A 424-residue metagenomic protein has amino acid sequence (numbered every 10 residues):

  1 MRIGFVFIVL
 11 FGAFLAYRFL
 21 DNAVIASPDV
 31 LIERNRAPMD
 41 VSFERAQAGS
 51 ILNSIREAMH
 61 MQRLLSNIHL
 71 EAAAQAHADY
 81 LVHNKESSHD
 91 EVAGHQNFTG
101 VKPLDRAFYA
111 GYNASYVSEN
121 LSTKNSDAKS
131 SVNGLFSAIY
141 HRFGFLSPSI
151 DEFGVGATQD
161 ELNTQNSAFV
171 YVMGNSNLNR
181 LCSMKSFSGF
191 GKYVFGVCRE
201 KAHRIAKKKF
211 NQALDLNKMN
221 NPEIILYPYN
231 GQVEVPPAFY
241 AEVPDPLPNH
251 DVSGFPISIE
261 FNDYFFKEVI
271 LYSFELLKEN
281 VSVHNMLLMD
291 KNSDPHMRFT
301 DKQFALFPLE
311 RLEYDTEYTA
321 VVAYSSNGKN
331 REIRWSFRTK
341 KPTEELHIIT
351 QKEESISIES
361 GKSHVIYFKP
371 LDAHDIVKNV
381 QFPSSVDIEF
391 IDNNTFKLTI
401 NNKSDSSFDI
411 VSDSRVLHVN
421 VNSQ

Functional and structural regions predicted by a protein language model:
R2-G4, F11-D263, V269-K278, Y318-V322 (+2 more regions): Functional surface patches built around histidine and acidic residues
R2-V6, A13-L20, S385, R415-Q424: Long, low-complexity, intrinsically disordered N-terminal extensions of eukaryotic proteins, enriched
E234-S423: Acidic, low-complexity Ser/Thr/Gly/Pro-rich repeat segments typical of extracellular/periplasmic and surface-exposed
